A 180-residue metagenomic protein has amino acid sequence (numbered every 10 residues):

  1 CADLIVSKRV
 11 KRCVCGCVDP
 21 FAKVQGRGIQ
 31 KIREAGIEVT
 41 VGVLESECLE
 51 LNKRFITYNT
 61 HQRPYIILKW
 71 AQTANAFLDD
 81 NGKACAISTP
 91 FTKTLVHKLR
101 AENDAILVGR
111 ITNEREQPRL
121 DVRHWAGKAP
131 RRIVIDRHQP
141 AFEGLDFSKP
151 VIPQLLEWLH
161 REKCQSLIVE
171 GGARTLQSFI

Functional and structural regions predicted by a protein language model:
A2-I180: Zinc-dependent deaminase
